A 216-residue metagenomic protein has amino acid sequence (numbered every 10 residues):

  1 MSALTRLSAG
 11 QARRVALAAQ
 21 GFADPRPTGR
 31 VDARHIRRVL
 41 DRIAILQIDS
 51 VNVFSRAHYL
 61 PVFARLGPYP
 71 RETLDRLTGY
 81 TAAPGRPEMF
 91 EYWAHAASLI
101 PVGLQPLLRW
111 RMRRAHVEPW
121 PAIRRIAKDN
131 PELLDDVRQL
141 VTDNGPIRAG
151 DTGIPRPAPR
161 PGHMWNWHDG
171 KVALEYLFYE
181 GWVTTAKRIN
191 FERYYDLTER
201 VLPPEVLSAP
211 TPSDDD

Functional and structural regions predicted by a protein language model:
M1-D216: Long, low-complexity intrinsically disordered regions
